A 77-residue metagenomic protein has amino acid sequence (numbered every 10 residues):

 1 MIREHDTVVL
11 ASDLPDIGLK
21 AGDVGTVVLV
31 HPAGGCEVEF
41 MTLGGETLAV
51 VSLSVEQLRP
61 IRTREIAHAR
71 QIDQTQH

Functional and structural regions predicted by a protein language model:
I2-I66: Basic/aromatic-rich interaction segments and small domains that mediate binding to polyanionic partners
T63-H77: Long, low-complexity intrinsically disordered regions
